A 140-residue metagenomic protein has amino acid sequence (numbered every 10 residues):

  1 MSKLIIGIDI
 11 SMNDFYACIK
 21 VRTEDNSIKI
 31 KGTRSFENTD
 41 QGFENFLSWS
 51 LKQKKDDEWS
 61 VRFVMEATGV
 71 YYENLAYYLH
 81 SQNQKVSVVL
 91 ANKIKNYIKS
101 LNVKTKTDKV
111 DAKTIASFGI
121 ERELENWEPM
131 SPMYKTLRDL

Functional and structural regions predicted by a protein language model:
M1-L140: Phosphate- and other anionic-substrate recognition elements at nucleic-acid/protein interfaces
